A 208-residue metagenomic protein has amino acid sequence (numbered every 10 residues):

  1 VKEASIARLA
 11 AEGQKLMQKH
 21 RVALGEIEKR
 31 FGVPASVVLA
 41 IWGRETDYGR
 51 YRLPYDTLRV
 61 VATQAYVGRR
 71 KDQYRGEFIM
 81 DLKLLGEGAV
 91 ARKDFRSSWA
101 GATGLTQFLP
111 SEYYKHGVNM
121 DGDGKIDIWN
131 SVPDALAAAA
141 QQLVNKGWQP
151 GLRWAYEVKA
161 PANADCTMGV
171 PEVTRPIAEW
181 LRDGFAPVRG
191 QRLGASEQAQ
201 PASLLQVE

Functional and structural regions predicted by a protein language model:
K2-A138: Acidic/His-rich structured neighborhood in mature extracellular/periplasmic domains
R92-E208: Flexible, glycine-rich surface segments
